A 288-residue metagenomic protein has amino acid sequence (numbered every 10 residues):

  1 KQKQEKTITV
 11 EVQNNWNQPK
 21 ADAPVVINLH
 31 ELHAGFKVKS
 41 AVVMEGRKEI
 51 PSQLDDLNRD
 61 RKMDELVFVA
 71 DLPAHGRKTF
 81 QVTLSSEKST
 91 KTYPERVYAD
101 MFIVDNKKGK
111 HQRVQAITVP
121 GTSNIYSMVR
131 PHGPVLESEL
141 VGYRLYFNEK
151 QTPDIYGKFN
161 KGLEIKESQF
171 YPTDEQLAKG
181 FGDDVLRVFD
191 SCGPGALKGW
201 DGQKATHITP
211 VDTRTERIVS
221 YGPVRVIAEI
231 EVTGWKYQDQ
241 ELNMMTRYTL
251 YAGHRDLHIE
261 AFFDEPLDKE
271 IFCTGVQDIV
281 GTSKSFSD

Functional and structural regions predicted by a protein language model:
Q2-Q4, N17-A21, K62, L72-A74 (+6 more regions): Solvent-exposed loop and beta-edge segments used for protein-protein assembly and interaction
Q2-V119, S123-N124, P131: Alpha-mannosidase-like glycoside hydrolase catalytic domains involved in N-glycan trimming, generalizing to other
I8-N14, L140, T246, L257-E265: Short, well-ordered beta-strand segments enriched in hydrophobic/aromatic residues
E11, V26-N28, T83, E229-E231 (+3 more regions): Residue-level recognition of well-ordered beta-strand positions that form the cores of beta-sheet-rich folds across
N14-W16, V232-K236, L250-H254, F263-L267 (+1 more regions): Beta-strand elements of well-folded, non-transmembrane domains
Q81, S86-T209: Solvent-exposed N-terminal domain segments of exported/luminal and surface proteins
E175-G253: Extended, loop-rich substrate-binding clefts of extracytoplasmic carbohydrate-active enzymes
M244, D256-S287: Acidic (Asp/Glu-rich), glycine- and aromatic
